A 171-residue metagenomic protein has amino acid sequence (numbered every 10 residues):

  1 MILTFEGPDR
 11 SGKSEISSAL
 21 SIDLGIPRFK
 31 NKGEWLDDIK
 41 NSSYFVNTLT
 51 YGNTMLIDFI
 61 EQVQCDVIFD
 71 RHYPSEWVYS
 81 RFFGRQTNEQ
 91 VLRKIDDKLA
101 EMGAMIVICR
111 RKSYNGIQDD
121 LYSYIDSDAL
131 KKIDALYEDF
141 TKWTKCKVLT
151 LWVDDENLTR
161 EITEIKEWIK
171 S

Functional and structural regions predicted by a protein language model:
I2: Walker A (P-loop) ATP-phosphate-binding motif of ABC ATPase nucleotide-binding domains
F5: Hydrophobic anchor at the beta1->P-loop junction of P-loop NTPases
P8-S11, E15-D66: Conserved substrate/cofactor phosphate-moiety recognition/catalytic segment in nucleotide-dependent phosphotransferases
K32-N47, P74-T87, Y122-Y124: Surface-exposed cleft-lining segments at the edges of enzyme active sites
N47-L56, Q86-I95, D126-L136, I162: Well-ordered, non-membrane alpha-helical segments in soluble/globular domains
C65-W77: Conserved P-loop NTPase "ATPase switch" module shared by AAA+ and STAND
F69-H72, E89-D120: Conserved phosphate-donor/acceptor-positioning beta-strand/loop module used by diverse small-molecule
Y124-S171: NTP-dependent small-molecule kinase module
